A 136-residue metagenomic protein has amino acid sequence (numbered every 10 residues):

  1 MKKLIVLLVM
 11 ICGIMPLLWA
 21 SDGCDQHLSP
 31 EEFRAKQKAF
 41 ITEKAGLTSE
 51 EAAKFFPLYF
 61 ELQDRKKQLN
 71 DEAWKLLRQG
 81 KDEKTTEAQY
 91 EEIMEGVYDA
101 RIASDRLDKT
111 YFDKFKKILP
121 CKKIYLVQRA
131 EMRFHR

Functional and structural regions predicted by a protein language model:
L4-I14: Sec-dependent N-terminal signal peptides
M15-D22: Sec/Tat signal peptide C-region and signal peptidase I cleavage site
L17, Q63-K66, H135-R136: A short hydrophobic/aromatic micro-motif that marks alpha-helical segments and, especially, helix-coil
D22-A39: Short N-terminal segments immediately surrounding and downstream of signal-peptide cleavage
H27, D105-R136: Amphipathic, charged alpha-helical segments and their helix-to-coil junctions in extracytoplasmic/peripheral assemblies
Q37-I118: Amphipathic alpha-helical segments
